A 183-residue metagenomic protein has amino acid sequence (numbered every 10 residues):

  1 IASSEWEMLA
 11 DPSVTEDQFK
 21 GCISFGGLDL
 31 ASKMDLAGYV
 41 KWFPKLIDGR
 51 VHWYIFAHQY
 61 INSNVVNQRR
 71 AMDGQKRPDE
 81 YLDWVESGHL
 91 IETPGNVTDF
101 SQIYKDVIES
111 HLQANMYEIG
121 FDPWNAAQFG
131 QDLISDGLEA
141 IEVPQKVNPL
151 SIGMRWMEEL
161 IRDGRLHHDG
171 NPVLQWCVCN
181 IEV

Functional and structural regions predicted by a protein language model:
I1-F25: ATPase catalytic-site recognition across NTP-hydrolyzing enzymes
F25, A37, T98-K105, A127 (+4 more regions): Feature representing long, continuous alpha-helical segments
G27-M34: Short acidic, Gly/Ser-rich segments with clustered Asp/Glu that frequently serve as metal-coordination loops in enzyme
D35-D99, R155, H168: Metal-dependent catalytic core segments for phosphate chemistry
K76-D83, D132-V183: Metal-dependent DNA phosphodiester-chemistry modules and their immediately adjacent helices/loops in DNA-processing
H89-M116: Short, basic/hydrophobic alpha-helical segments
Q113-G130: Short glycine-rich phosphate-binding loop at a beta-alpha junction
